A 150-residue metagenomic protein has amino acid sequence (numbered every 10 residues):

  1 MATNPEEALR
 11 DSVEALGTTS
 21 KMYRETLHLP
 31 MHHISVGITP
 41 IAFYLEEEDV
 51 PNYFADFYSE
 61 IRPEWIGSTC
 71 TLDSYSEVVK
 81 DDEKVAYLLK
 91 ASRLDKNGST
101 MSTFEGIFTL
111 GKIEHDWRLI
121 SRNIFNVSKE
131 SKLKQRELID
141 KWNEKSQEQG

Functional and structural regions predicted by a protein language model:
M1-T26, L138-G150: Short, low-complexity N-terminal intrinsically disordered segments enriched in polar/charged residues
N4, A8, D49, S102: Soluble or luminal CAZymes and related metallo-dependent hydrolases
K21-E83: A solvent-exposed, acidic/Ser-Thr-rich amphipathic alpha-helical stretch
H28, A91-R93, N123-N126: Short beta-strand segments enriched in hydrophobic/aromatic residues within well-folded beta-rich domains
H33-G37, K84-L94, I107: Short, well-ordered beta-strand segments in beta-rich or mixed alpha/beta enzyme and ligand-binding folds
L72-V78, K90-R93, E105-G111: Hydrophobic/aromatic beta-strand elements that line small-molecule binding cavities or substrate pockets in beta-rich
T103-E137: Short beta-strand edge/turn micro-motifs at domain boundaries
